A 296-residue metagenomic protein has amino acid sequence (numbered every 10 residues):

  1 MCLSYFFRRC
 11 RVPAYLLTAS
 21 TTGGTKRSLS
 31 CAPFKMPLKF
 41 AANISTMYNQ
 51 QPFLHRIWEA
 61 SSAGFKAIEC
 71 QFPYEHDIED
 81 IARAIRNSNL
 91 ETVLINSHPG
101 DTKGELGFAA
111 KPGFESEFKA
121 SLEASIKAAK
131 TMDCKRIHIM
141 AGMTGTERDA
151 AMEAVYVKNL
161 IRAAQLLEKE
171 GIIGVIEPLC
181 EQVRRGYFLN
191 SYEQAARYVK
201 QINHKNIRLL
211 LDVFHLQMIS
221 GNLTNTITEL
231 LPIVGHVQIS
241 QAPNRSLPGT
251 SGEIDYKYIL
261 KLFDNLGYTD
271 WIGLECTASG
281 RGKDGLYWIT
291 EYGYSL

Functional and structural regions predicted by a protein language model:
C2, G23, A32-G64, Y74 (+4 more regions): Histidine-acidic metal/acid-base catalytic patches
C2-P33: N-terminal mitochondrial targeting presequence
A32-I44, L94-F108, A141-T144, L179: N-terminal small/glycine-rich loop or linker at the start of catalytic domains across soluble metabolic enzymes
E69, V93-L94, H138, V175 (+2 more regions): Conserved beta-strand positions in the central sheet of alpha/beta enzyme cores
E69-S88, N96, A141-M143, E147-R148 (+1 more regions): Glycine-rich, proline-tolerant flexible connector loops at the mouths of alpha/beta enzymes
D77, T102, T146, E177 (+3 more regions): Generic structural signal for helix capping and beta-alpha/helix-loop junctions
D80-N87, N159-L166, T226, Y258-L262: Catalytic-core regions built around general acid/base machinery
N87, F108-R208, M218: Active-site acidic/histidine proton-transfer and metal-coordination neighborhood in alpha/beta enzyme cores
